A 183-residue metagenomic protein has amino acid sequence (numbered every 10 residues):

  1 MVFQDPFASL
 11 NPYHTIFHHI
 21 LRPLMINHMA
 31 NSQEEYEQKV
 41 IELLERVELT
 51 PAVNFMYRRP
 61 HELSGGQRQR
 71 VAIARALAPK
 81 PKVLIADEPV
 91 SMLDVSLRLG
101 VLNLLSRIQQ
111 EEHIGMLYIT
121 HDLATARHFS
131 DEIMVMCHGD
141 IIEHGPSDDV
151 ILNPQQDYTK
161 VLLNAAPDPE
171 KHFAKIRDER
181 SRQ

Functional and structural regions predicted by a protein language model:
E34-N54, L163-N164: Conserved ABC ATPase "signature" region
T50-M56, S147-Q183: Short catalytic/signature loops enriched in Gly
R59-L63, Q67: Conserved ABC ATPase signature
K80: Conserved catalytic motifs of ABC-family nucleotide-binding domains
A126-H128: A short, surface-exposed alpha-helical micro-motif characterized by mixed small hydrophobic and charged/polar residues
E132, H144: Short, glycine/charged-rich "phosphate-handling" switch motifs in NTP-dependent and phosphotransfer domains
